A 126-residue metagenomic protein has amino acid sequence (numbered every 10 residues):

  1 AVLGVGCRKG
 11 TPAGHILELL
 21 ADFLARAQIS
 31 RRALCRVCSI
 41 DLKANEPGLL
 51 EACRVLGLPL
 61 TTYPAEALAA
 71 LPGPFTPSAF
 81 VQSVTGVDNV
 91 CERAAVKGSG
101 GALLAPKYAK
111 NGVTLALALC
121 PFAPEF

Functional and structural regions predicted by a protein language model:
A1-K43, A118: Conserved mixed alpha/beta catalytic, RNA-binding, or beta-rich assembly cores of soluble enzyme, regulatory
A1-L3, C35-R36, T61, G101-L104 (+1 more regions): Structural motif
V5-R8, I40-L42, P64-A65, V87 (+2 more regions): Fold-independent oxyanion-binding glycine-rich loops and adjacent beta-strand/coil segments at enzyme active sites
L19, E51, E92-V96: Alpha-helical scaffold segments in soluble metabolic enzymes
F23-A27, I40, V55-P59, V96 (+1 more regions): Change "in soluble alpha/beta enzymes" to "in soluble alpha/beta proteins
I40, L49-N89: Long, charge-dense
E92-F126: C-terminal edge-of-domain segments
